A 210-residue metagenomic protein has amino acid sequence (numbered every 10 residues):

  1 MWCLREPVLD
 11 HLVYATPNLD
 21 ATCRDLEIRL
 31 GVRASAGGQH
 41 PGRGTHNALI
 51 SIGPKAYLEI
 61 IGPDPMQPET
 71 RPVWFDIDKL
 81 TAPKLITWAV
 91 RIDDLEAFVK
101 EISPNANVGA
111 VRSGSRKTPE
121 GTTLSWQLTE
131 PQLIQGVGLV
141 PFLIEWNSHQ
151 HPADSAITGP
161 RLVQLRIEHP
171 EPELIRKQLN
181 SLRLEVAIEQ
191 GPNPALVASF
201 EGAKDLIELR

Functional and structural regions predicted by a protein language model:
W2-L9, A15-S35, I52-R210: Glyoxalase I/VOC metalloenzyme domain signal
H40-R43, T118: A short beta-turn/loop motif at secondary-structure boundaries
A48: Catalytic cores of extracellular degradative/oxidative enzymes
